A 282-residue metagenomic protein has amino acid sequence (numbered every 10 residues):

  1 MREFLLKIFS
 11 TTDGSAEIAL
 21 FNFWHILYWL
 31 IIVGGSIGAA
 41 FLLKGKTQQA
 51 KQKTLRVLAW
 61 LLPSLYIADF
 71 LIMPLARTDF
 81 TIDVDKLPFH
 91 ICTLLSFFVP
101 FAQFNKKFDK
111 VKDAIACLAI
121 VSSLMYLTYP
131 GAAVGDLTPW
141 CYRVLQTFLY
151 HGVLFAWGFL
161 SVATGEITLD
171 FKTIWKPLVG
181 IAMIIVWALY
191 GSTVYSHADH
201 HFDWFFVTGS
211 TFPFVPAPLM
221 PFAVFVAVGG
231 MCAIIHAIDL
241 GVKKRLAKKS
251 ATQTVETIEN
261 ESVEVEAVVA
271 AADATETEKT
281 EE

Functional and structural regions predicted by a protein language model:
M1-K53: N-terminal topogenic module of multi-pass integral membrane proteins
D13-I31, K172-M183, T193-H236: Membrane-interface transmembrane-helix boundary segments in multi-pass integral membrane proteins
G35-F41, F98-P100, V153-I174: Alpha-helical transmembrane segments in multipass membrane proteins, preferentially the mid-helix core
L43-L55, F104-K112, T164-W175: Membrane-interface helix-boundary motifs at transmembrane edges
L62-L71, A119-G131, I181-S192: Aromatic-anchored segments of alpha-helical transmembrane domains
T78-I91, D136-T147: Non-cytosolic membrane-interface motifs at loop->transmembrane helix junctions
F101-V162: Membrane-proximal helix-loop-helix units in multi-pass membrane proteins
V242-V269: Short, highly charged, low-complexity non-transmembrane loops/tails of multi-pass membrane proteins
